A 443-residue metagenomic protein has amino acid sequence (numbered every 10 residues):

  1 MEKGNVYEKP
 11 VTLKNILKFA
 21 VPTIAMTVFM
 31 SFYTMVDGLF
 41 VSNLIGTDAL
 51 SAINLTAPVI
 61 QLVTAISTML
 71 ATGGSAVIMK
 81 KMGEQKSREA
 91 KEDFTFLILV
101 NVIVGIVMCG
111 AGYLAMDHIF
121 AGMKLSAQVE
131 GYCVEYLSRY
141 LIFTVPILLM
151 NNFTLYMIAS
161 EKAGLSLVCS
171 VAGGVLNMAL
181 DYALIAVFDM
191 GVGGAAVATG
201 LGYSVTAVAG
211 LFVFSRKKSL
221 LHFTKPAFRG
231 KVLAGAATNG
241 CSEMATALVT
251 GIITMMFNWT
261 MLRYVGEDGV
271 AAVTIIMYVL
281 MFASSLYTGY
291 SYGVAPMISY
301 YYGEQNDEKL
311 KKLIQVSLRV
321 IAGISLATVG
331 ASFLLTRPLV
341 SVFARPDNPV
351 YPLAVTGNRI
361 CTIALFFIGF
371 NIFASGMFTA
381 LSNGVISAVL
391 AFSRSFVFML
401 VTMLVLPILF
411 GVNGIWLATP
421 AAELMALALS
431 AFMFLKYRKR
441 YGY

Functional and structural regions predicted by a protein language model:
M1-A20, I78-V145, V187-C241, I298-A364 (+1 more regions): Short alpha-helical transmembrane segments in multi-pass integral membrane proteins
E8-I45, P58-G73, V102-C109, T144 (+4 more regions): N-terminal transmembrane alpha-helices
K18-D37, R139, M150, G173 (+4 more regions): Transmembrane helical elements of multi-pass membrane transporters/channels
A25, F29, Y33, V63 (+15 more regions): Residue-level hotspots within pore-lining transmembrane alpha-helices of multi-pass secondary transporters
F32-S51, F120-A127, A183-M190, G251-F282 (+3 more regions): Helix-terminus/linker motif at the lipid-water interface of multi-pass membrane proteins
L50-G110, I147-S166, A272-T336, I368-L390 (+1 more regions): Small-residue-rich hydrophobic transmembrane alpha-helices
L62-A65, N177-D181, T206-L211, F282-S285 (+3 more regions): Hydrophobic transmembrane alpha-helices of multi-pass small-molecule transporters
A71, Y140-I158, S166-G174, A195-V208 (+5 more regions): Short runs within selected transmembrane alpha-helices of multi-pass transporters and secretion channels
